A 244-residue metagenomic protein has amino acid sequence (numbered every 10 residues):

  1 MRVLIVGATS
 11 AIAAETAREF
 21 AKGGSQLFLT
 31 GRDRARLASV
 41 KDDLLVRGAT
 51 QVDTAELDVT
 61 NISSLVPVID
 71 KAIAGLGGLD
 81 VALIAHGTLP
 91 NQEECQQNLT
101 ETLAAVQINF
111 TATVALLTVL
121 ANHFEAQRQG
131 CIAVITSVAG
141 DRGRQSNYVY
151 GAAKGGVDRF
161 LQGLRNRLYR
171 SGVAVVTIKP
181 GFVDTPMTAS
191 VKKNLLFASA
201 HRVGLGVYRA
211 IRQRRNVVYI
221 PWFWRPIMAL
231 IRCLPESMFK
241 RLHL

Functional and structural regions predicted by a protein language model:
T9-A11: Conserved glycine-rich cofactor-binding loop
S25-V40: Conserved glycine-rich Rossmann-like NAD(P)H-binding loop of the short-chain dehydrogenase/reductase
L45-S63: Rossmann-fold cofactor-recognition segment
V81, G87-L103, S146: Conserved mid-core segment of classical short-chain dehydrogenase/reductases
L117, A153: Active-site helix of classical SDR
S137: Residue(s) in the substrate-gating loop at a strand-loop-helix junction that position the organic substrate next
T177, K192-A229: C-terminal helical subdomain
